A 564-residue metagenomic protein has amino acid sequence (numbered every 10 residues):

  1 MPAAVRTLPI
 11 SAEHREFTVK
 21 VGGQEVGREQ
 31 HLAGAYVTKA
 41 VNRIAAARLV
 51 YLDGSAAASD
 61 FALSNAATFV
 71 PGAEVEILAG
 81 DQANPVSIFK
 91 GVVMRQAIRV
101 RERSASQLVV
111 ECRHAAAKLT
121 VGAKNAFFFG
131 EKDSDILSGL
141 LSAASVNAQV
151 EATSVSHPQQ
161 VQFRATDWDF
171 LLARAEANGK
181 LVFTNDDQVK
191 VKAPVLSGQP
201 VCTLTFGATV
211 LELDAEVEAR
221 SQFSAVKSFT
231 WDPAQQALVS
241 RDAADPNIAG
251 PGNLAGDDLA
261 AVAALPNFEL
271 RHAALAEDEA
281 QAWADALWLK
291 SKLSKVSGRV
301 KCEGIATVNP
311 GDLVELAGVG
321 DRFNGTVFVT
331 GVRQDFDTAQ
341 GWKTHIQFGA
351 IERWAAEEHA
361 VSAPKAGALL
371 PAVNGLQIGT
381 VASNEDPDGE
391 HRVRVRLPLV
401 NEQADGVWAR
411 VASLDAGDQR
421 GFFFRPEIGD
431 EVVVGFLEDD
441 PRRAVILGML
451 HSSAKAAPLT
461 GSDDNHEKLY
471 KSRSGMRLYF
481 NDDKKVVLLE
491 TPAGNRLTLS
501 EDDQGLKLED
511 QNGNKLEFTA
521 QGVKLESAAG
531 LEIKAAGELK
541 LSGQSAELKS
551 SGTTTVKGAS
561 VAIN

Functional and structural regions predicted by a protein language model:
M1-N564: Amphipathic alpha-helical and helix-coil boundary elements used as assembly and membrane-proximal scaffolds
